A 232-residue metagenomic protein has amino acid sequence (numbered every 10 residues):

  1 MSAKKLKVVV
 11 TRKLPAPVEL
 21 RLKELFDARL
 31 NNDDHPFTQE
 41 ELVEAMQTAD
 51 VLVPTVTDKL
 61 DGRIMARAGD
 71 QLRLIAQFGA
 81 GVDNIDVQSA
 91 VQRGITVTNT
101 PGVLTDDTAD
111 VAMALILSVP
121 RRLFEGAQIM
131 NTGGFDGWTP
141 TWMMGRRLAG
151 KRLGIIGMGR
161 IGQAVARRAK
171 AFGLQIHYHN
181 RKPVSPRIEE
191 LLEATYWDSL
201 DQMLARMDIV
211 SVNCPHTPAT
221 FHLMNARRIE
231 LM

Functional and structural regions predicted by a protein language model:
M1-V51, G173-H177: N-terminal glycine-/charge-rich "phosphate-binding" loop or analogous flexible N-terminal tail
K5, L72, A149-R152, A226: Phosphate-coordination loops involved in phosphoryl transfer and adenosine-cofactor binding
T11, G154-I156: Conserved N-terminal Rossmann-fold NAD(P)-binding element of oxidoreductases
T11, T55, F78, N213-P215: Short, well-ordered coil/turn residues at beta-beta hairpins and beta-strand->alpha-helix junctions within
A49-N131, G145: Phosphate/diphosphate ligand-binding glycine-rich loop within oxidoreductases
L60-I64, R181-M232: Rossmann-like adenosine-cofactor binding region
P101-R152, A164-R167, A171, Y178-R181 (+1 more regions): Phosphate-binding beta-alpha-beta segment of Rossmann-like dinucleotide-binding domains, i.e., the NAD(P)
I161: Hydrophobic/small residue at the entry helix of a nucleotide-binding pocket
